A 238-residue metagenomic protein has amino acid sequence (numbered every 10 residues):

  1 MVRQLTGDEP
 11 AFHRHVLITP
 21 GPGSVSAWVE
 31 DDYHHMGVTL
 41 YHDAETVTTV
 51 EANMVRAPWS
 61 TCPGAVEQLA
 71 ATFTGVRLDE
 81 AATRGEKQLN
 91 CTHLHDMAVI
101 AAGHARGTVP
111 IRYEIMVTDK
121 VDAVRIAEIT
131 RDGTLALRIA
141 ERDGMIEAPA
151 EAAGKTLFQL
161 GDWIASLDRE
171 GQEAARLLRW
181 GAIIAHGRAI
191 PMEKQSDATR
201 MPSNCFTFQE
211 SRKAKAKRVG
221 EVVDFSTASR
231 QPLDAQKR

Functional and structural regions predicted by a protein language model:
L5-P22, S26-R238: Active-site- and interface-proximal helix/loop "cap" or "latch" segments in soluble metabolic and energy-transducing
